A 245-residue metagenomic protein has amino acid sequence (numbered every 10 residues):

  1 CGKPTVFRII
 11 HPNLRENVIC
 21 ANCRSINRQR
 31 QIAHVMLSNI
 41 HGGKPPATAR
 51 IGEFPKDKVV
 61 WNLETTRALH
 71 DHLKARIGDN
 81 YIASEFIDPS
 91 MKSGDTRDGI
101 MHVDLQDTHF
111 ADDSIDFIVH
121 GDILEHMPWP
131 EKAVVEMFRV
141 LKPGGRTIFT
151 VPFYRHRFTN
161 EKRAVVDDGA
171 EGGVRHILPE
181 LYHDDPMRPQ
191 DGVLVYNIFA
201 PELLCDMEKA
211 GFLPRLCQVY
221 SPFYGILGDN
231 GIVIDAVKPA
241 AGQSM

Functional and structural regions predicted by a protein language model:
C1-D107, A164-D168, P222-M245: Conserved N-terminal segment of class I S-adenosyl-L-methionine
D57-V60, S114, K142: Residues that mark the start of a beta-strand
H70, P128, R157: Glycine/Thr-rich phosphate-binding loops of Rossmann-like dinucleotide-binding domains
V103-I118: A short acidic, Gly/Pro-enriched loop at the edge of an enzyme's catalytic core that lines a small-molecule cofactor
D107, E125, R155: Active-site micro-motifs of SAM-dependent methyltransferase domains
H109-A111, P128, A200: GHKL-family ATP-binding catalytic core of two-component histidine kinases
D116-P128: A short SAM/SAH-binding and catalytic strip from SAM-dependent methyltransferases
E131-S244: S-adenosyl-L-methionine-dependent methyltransferase catalytic module, highlighting the catalytic core
